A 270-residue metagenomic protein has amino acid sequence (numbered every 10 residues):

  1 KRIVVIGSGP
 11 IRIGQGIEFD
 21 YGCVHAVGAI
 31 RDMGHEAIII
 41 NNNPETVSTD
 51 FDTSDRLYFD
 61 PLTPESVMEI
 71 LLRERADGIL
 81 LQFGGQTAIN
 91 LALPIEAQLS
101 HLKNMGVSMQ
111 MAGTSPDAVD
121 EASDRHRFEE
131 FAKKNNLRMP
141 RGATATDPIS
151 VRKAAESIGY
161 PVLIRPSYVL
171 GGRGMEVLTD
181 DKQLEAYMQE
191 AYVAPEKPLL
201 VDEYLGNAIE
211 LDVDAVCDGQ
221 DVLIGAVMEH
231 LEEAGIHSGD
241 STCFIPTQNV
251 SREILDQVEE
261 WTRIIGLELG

Functional and structural regions predicted by a protein language model:
K1-G270: N-terminal beta-alpha lobe that positions the nucleotide/phosphoryl donor in ATP/NTP-coupled carboxylate activation
